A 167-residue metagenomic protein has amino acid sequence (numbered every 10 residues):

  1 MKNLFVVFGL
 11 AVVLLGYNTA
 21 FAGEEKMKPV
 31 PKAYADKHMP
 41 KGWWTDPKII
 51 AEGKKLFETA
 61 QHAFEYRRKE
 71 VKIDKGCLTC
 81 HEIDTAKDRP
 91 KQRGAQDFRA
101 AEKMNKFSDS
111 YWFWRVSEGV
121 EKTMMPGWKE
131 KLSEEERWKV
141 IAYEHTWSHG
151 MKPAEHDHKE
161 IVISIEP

Functional and structural regions predicted by a protein language model:
M1-L4: Positively charged n-region of N-terminal signal peptides that target proteins for export
V7-G16: Bacterial N-terminal signal peptides
G16, A20-E24: Boundary at the C-terminal end of the N-terminal hydrophobic targeting segment
M27-V71, P167: Electrostatic cytochrome c docking/interface patches
F57, H81, S117, H145-S148: Protein kinase-like catalytic domain
A60-Q61, I73-G76, D84, M124 (+1 more regions): Short pre-active-site segment immediately N-terminal to redox-active cysteine/selenocysteine motifs in thiol-based
K69-S117: Gly/Gly-Pro-rich "capping" loops immediately C-terminal to redox-active cysteine motifs in periplasmic/lumenal
K129-I161: C-terminal capping alpha-helices of c-type cytochrome domains
